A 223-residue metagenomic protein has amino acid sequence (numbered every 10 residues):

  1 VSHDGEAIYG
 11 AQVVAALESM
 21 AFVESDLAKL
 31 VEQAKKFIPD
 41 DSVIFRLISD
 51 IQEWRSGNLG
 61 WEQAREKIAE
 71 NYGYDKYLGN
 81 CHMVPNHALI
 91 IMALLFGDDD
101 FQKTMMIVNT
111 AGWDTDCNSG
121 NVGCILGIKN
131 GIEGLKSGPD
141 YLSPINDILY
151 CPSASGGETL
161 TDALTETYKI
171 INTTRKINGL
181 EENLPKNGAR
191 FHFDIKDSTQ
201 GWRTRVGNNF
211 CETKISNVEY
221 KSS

Functional and structural regions predicted by a protein language model:
V1-M20, M83: Aromatic-lined, polymer-binding surfaces characteristic of secreted/periplasmic polysaccharide-degrading enzymes
H3, K76-G79, S216: Generic recognition of flexible, low-complexity loop/linker segments
H3, V14, I90-N172: Catalytic phosphate/nucleotide-handling subdomain of diverse soluble enzymes
V13, A34-F37, I51-Q52, I125 (+2 more regions): A glycine-rich phosphate-binding loop feature that marks nucleotide/adenosyl-phosphate handling sites
A16-G112: Accessory "access/gating" subregions that flank catalytic or transport cores
V23-S42, S153, E166-N183: A short helix-loop
L160-C211: C-terminal domain-closing interface element
N209-S223: Short carbohydrate-recognition loop motifs
